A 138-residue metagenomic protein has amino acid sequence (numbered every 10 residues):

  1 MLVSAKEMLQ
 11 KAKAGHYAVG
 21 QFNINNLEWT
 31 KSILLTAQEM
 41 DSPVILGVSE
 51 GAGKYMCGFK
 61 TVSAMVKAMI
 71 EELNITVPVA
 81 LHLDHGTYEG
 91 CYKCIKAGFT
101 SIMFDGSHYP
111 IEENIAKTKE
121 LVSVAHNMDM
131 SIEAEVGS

Functional and structural regions predicted by a protein language model:
M1-A12, E28-G47: N-terminal glycine-rich anion-binding loops that anchor highly charged ligand groups
M1-G20, K67, E71: N-terminal amphipathic alpha-helix/helix-capping segment at the start of soluble metabolic enzymes
L2, K31, Y55-S63, H85-K93 (+1 more regions): Active-site-adjacent beta->alpha loops and helix N-cap segments on the catalytic face of soluble alpha/beta enzymes
A18-I24, V44-V48, V79-D84, I102-F104 (+1 more regions): Hydrophobic faces of well-ordered beta-strands that scaffold small-molecule active sites in alpha/beta enzyme cores
E39-I95: Active-site cofactor/substrate anionic-group-binding motifs, chiefly glycine- and Lys/Arg-rich phosphate-binding loops
V66-N74, T118-H126, V136: Surface-exposed amphipathic alpha-helices with a cationic face
Y88, K96-F99, E133-S138: Active-site-proximal loop/short-helix segments that contain or immediately flank catalytic acid/base residue(s)
